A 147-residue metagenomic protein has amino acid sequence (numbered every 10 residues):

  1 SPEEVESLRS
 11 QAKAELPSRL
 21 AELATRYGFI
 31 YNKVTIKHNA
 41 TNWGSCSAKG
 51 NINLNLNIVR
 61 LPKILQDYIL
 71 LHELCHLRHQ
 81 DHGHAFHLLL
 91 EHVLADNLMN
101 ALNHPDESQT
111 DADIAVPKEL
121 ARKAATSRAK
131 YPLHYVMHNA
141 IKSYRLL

Functional and structural regions predicted by a protein language model:
S1-Y68, L77-L147: Active-site-proximal or metal-binding-adjacent scaffold patches in catalytic folds
E73: Walker B catalytic acidic pair
